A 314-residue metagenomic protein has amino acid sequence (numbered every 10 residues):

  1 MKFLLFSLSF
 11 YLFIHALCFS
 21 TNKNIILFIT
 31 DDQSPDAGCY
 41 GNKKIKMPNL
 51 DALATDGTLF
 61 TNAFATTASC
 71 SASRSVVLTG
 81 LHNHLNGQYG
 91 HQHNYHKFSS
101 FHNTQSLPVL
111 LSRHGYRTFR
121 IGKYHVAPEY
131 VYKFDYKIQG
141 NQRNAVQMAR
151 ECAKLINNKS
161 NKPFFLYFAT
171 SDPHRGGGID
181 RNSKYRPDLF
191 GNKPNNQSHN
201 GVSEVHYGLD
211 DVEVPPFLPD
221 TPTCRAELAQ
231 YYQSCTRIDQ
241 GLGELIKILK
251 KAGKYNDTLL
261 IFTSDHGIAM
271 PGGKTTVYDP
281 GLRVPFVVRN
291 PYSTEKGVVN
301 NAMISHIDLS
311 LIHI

Functional and structural regions predicted by a protein language model:
M1-L4: Positively charged n-region of N-terminal signal peptides that target proteins for export
S7-H15: Bacterial N-terminal signal peptides
A16-S20: Boundary at the C-terminal end of the N-terminal hydrophobic targeting segment
T21-I26, D56-T61, H114-T118, S160-L166 (+1 more regions): Loop/turn elements at helix/coil->beta-strand transitions in domains of secreted/extracellular proteins
L27-T30, S34-Y124, E129-Q139, K274: Active-site segment of extracytoplasmic enzymes that catalyze sulfate/phosphate-ester chemistry
D32-I45, V126, R143, N157-K162 (+1 more regions): Active-site-proximal cap/lid insertion segments
D135-A153: Acidic, His- and aromatic-enriched active-site or binding-groove loops in soluble protein domains that engage sugars
I312-I314: Conserved small/polar residues in nucleotide/adenosyl-binding loops
